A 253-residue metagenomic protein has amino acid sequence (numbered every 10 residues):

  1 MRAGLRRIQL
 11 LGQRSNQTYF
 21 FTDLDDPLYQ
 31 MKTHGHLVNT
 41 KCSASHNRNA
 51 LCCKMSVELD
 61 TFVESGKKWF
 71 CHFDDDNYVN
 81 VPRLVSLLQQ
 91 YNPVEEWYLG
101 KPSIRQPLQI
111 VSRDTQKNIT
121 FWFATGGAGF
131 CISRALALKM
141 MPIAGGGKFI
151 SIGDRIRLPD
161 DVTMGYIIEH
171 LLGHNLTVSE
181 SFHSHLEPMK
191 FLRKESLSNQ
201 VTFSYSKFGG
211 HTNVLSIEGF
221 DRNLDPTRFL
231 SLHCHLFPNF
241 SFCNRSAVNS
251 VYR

Functional and structural regions predicted by a protein language model:
M1-R253: Secretory-pathway lumenal glyco-enzymes, predominantly type II signal-anchor Golgi glycosyltransferases
